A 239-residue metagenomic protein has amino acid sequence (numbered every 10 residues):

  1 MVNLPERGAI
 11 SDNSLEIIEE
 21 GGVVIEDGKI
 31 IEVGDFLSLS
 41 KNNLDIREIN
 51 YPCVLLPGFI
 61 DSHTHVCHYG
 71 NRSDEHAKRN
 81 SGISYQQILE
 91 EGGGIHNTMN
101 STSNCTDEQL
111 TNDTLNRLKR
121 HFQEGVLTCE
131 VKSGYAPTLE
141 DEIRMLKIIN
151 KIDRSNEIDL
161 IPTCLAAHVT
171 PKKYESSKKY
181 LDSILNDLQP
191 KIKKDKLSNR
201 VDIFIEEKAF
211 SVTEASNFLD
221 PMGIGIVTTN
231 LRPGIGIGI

Functional and structural regions predicted by a protein language model:
M1, D27, Y51-P52, E91 (+3 more regions): Fold-independent oxyanion-binding glycine-rich loops and adjacent beta-strand/coil segments at enzyme active sites
M1-K41: N-terminal metal-binding scaffold of metallo-dependent hydrolase/deaminase domains
V23, G28, P52, H63 (+4 more regions): Divalent metal-coordination and catalytic microenvironments
I31-G34, E48, V227-N230: Short, hydrophobic beta-strand segments that form beta-sheet elements in well-ordered domains
I46-R47, C53-D113: Metal-associated gating/positioning segment near the N- to mid-region
H96-D113, K119, L127-L231: Metal-coordinating catalytic core of metallo-dependent amide/deamination hydrolases
I235-I239: Catalytic cores of alpha/beta
